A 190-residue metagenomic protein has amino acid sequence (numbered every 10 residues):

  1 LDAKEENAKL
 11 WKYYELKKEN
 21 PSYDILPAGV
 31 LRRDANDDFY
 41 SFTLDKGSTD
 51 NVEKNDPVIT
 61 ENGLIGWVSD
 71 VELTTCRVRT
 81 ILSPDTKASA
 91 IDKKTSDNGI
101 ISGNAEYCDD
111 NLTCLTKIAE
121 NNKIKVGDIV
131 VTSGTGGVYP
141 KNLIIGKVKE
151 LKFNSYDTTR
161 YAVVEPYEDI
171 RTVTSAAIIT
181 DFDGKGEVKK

Functional and structural regions predicted by a protein language model:
L1-A3, N7-L10: Amphipathic alpha-helical coiled-coil segments
K9-K190: A secondary-structure micro-motif
